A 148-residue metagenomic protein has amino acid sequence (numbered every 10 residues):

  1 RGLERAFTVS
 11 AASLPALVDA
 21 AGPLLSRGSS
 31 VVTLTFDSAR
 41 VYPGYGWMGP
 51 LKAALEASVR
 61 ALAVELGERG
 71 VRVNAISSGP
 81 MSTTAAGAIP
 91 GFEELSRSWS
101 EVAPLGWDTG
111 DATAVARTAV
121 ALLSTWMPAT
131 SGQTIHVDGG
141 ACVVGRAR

Functional and structural regions predicted by a protein language model:
R1-A16, V32, M48, L55: Catalytic Tyr-X3-Lys loop
S13-A21, L25, S58-V59, T118 (+1 more regions): Hydrophobic positions on the long internal alpha-helix of Rossmann-like NAD(P)-dependent oxidoreductase domains
R27-E68, P80-S82: Catalytic loop of short-chain dehydrogenase/reductase
G67, R72, T130-G132: Short, small/polar-rich loop/turn modules that mediate ligand/substrate recognition or access, typified
E68, S78-P104, V144-R148: A glycine/serine/threonine-rich, flexible loop-to-helix segment that serves as the NAD(P) cofactor-binding "lid"
R72-S82, L123, H136-D138: Conserved SDR Rossmann-fold cofactor-binding beta-strand/turn motif
A103-V115: A conserved structural motif in NAD(P)-dependent oxidoreductases
S131-R148: Short C-terminal tail/terminal secondary-structure segment of NAD(P)H-dependent dehydrogenase/reductase domains
